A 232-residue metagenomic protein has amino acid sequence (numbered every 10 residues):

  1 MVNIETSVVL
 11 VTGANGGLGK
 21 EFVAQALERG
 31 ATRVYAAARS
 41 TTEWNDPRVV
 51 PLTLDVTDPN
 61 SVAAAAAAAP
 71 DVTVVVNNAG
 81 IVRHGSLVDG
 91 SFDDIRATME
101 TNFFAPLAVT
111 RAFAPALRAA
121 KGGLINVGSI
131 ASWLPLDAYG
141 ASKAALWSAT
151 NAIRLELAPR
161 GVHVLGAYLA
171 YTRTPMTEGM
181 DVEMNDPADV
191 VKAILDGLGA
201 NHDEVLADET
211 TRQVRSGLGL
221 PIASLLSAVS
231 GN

Functional and structural regions predicted by a protein language model:
N15, G19-V23: N-terminal Rossmann NAD(P)H-binding glycine-rich loop of SDR-like oxidoreductase domains
P51, G90, T98-M99: A hydrophobic alpha-helix adjacent to the NAD(P)-binding/active-site core of NAD(P)-dependent oxidoreductases, strongly
N78-H84: Conserved NAD(P)H cofactor-binding loop of Rossmann-fold oxidoreductase domains
S86-L87, D94-R96: Substrate-binding pocket helix/loop in short-chain dehydrogenase/reductase
T110, S142-A145: Active-site helix of classical SDR
S129: Residue(s) in the substrate-gating loop at a strand-loop-helix junction that position the organic substrate next
G166, T174, E178-S216, L220: C-terminal helical subdomain
